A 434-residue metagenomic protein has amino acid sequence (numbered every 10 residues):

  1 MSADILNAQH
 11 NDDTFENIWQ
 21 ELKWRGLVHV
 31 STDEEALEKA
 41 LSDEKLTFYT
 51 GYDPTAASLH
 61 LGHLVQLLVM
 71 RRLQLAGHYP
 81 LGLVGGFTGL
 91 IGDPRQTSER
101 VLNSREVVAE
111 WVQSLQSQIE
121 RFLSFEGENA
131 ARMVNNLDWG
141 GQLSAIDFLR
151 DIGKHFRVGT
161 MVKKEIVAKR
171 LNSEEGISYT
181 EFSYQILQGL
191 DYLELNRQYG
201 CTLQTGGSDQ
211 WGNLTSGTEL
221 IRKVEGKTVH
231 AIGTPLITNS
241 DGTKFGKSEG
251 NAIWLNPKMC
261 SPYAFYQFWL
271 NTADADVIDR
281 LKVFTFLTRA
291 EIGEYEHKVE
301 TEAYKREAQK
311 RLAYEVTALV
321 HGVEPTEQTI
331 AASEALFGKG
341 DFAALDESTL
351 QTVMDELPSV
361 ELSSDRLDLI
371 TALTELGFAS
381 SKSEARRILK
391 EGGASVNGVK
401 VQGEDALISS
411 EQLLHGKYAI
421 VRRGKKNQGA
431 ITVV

Functional and structural regions predicted by a protein language model:
M1-Q210, T218, E225-H230, T243: NTP-dependent nucleotidyl-transfer catalytic core
A40, L64-L68, Q96-R100, L149-D151 (+8 more regions): Generic alpha-helical propensity signal that fires on short helical segments and nearby coil/disordered stretches
H63-L67, Q142, N213-L214, K310 (+2 more regions): Short alpha-helical patches at coil-to-helix transitions and adjacent helical residues in well-structured domains
Q116, Y184-L187, L193-N196, T215-T218 (+4 more regions): Predominant activation on well-ordered alpha-helical scaffold segments within soluble catalytic domains
Q188, N213, V401: Short acidic loop-to-helix transition motifs that present clustered carboxylates
K223-V434: Conserved nucleotide- and phosphate/pyrophosphate-binding catalytic cores in adenylate/nucleotidyl-handling enzymes
